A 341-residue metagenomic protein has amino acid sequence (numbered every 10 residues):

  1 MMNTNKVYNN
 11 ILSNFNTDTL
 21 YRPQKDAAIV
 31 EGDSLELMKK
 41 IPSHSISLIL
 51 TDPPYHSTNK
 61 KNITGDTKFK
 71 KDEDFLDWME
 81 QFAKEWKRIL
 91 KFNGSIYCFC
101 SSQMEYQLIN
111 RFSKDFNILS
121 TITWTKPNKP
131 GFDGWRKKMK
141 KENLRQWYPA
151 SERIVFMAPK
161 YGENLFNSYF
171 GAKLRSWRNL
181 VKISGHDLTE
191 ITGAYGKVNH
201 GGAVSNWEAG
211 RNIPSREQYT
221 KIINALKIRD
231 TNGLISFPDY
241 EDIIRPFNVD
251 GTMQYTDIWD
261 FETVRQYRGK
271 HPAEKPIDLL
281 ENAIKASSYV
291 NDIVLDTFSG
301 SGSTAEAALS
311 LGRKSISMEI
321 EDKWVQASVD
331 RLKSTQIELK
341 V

Functional and structural regions predicted by a protein language model:
M1-N10, N14-M318, K323-V325: Core catalytic lobe of class I
L76, K333-L339: Conserved phosphoryl-transfer catalytic core
W324, K340-V341: Charged C-terminal helix
S328-V329: Conserved SAM-binding loop
